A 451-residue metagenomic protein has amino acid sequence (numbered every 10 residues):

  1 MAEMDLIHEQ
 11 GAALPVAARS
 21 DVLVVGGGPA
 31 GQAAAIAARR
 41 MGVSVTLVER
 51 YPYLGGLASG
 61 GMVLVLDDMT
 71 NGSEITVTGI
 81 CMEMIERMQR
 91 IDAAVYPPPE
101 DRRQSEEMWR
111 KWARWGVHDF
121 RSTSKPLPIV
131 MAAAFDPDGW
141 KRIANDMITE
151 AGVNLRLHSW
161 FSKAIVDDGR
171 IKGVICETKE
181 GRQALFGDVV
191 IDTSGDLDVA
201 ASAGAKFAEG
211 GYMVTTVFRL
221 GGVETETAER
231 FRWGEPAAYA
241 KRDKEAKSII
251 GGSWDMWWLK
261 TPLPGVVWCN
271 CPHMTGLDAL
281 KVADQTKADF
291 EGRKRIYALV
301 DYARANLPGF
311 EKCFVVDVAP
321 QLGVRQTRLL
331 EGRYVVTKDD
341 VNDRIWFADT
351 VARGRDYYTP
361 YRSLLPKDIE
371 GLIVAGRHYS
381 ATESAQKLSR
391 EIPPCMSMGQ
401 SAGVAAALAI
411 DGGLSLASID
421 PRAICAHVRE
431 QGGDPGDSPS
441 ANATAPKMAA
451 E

Functional and structural regions predicted by a protein language model:
M1-V22: Extreme N-terminal leader/targeting segments of oxidoreductases
A2, V43-S44, E49-K163: Conserved N-terminal/central alpha/beta ligand/cofactor-binding core
A18-S20, E180-V189: Core beta-strand elements of the Rossmann-like FAD/NAD(P) dinucleotide-binding domain in flavoenzyme oxidoreductases
V22-T46: N-terminal Rossmann-like FAD-binding beta1-loop-alpha1 element of flavoenzymes
V25, L185-G195: Short hydrophobic core segments
R103-A134, D138, R142, E150 (+2 more regions): Mobile, glycine/GP-rich and aromatic-enriched active-site lid/loop segments adjacent to catalytic centers
I165-A184: Conserved beta-strand-loop-beta-strand element in the redox core of flavoprotein oxidoreductases
D192-A205: Flavin (primarily FAD) binding-site architecture
